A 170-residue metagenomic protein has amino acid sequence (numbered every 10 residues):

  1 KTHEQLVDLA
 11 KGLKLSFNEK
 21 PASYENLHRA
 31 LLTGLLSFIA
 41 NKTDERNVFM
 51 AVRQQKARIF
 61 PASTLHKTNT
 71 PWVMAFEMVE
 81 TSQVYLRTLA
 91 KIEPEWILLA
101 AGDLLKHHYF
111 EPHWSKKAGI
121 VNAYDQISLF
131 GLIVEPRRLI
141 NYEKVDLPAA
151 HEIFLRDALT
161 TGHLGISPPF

Functional and structural regions predicted by a protein language model:
K1-F170: Extended, charged helical/alpha-beta scaffold domains that provide interaction surfaces
